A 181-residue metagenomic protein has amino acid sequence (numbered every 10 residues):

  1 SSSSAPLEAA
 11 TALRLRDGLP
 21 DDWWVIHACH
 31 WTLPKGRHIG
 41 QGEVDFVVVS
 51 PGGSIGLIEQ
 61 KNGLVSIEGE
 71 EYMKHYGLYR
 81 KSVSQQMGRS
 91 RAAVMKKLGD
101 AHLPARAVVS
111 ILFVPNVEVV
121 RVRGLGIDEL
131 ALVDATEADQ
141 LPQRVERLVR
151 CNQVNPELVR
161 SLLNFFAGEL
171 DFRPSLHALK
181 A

Functional and structural regions predicted by a protein language model:
S1-A181: Intrinsically disordered, low-complexity Ser/Thr/Pro/Gly-rich regulatory segments
